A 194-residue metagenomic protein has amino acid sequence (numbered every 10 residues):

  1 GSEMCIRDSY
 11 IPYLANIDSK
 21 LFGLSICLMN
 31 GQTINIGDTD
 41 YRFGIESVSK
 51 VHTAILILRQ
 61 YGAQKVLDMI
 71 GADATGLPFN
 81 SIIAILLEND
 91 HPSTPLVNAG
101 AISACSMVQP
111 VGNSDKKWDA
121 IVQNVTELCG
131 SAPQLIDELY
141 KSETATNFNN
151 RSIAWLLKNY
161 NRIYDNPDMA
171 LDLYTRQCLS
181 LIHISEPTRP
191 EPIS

Functional and structural regions predicted by a protein language model:
G1-I6, I182-P187, E191-S194: Single conserved hydrophobic/aromatic residue that forms the stacking wall/gate of nucleotide- or nucleobase-binding
E3-I36: A short, well-structured edge-of-sheet supersecondary motif
A15-I17, C27, I45-V51, T75 (+1 more regions): Generic structural signal for well-ordered secondary structure
G31, G44-V66, P190: Active-site SXXK
D40-R42: A short acidic/small-residue loop/turn micro-motif
I45-S49, P95-A99, F148, I182-S185: Aromatic- and histidine-enriched alpha-helix N-cap/loop-to-helix transition segments that scaffold the rims
I57-L173, Q177: Active-site-adjacent helix/loop patches that line small-molecule binding or acyl-intermediate pockets
